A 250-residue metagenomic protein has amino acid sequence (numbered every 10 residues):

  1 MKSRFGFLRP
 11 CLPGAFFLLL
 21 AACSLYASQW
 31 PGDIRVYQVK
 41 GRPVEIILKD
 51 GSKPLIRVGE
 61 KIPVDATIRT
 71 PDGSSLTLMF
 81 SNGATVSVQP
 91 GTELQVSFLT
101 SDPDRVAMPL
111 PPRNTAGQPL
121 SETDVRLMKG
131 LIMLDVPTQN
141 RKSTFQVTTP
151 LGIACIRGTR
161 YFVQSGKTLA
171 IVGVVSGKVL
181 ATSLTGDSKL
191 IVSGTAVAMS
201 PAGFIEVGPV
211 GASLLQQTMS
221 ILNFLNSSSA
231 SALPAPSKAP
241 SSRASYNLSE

Functional and structural regions predicted by a protein language model:
K2-L8, C23-P31, P54-R57, L76-S81 (+5 more regions): C-terminal interaction modules
C11-A22: Bacterial N-terminal signal peptides
S28-K40: SH3-family beta-barrel domains
R35-Y37, I68-R69, V86, D124-V125 (+1 more regions): His/acidic/aromatic-lined binding-pocket segments of jelly-roll/cupin-type domains and related regulatory beta-sandwich
Y37-P63: N-terminal targeting signals for Sec/Tat export/insertion, comprising classic cleavable signal peptides
D65-T67, P71-E93: Conserved SET/PR-domain catalytic core that frames the SAM/AdoMet-binding pocket
